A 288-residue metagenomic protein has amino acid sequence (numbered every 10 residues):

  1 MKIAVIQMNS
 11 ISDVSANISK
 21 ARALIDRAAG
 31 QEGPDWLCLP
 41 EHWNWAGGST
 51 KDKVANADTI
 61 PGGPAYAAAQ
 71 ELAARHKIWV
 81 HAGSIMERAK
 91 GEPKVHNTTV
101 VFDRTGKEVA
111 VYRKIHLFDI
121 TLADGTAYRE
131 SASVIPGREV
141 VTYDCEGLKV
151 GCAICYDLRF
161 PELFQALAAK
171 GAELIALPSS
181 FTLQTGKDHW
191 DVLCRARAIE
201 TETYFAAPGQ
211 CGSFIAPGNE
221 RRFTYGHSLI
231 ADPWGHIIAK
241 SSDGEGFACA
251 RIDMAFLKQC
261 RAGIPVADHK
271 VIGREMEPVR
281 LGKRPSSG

Functional and structural regions predicted by a protein language model:
M1-N9: Short beta-strand segments enriched in small/hydrophobic residues
I3, V101-V109, L229-A239: Short, glycine-anchored, charge-dense loop/turn motifs used at functional sites
V14, R22, D26-T105, V109-R113 (+1 more regions): Cys-nucleophile CN-hydrolase/nitrilase-fold catalytic domain and related Cys-dependent amidase chemistry that acts on
D58-I60, E71, R88-K170, L183-V192 (+2 more regions): Active-site catalytic loop in hydrolytic enzyme cores
I60-H81, K149, C155-A248: CN hydrolase (nitrilase-like) catalytic-core segments centered on the catalytic cysteine and neighboring Lys/Glu
A82-S84, N97-V101, V141-Y143, S228-I230 (+1 more regions): Short beta-strand scaffold segments in enzyme catalytic cores
K114-F118, D243-F247, I252: A short acidic/small-residue loop/turn micro-motif
L257-G288: A conserved C-terminal secondary-structure "cap"
